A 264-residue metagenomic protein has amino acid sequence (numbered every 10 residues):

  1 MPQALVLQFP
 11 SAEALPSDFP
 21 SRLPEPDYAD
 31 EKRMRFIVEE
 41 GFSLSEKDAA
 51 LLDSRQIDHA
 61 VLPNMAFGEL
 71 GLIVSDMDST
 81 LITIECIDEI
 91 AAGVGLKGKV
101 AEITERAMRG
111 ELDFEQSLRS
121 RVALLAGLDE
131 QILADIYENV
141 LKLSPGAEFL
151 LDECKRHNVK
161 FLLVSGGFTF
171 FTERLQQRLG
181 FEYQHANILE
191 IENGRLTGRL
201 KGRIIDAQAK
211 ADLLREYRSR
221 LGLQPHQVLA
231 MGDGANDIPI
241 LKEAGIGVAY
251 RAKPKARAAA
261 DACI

Functional and structural regions predicted by a protein language model:
M1-S75: Non-catalytic pre-domain segments flanking phosphatase-related domains
M65-L112: Active-site neighborhood of HAD-like aspartate-dependent phosphohydrolases
L81-I84, K97, E111-E115, S144 (+2 more regions): Electropositive phosphate-/nucleotide-binding environments in soluble metabolic enzymes
C86, D113-E115, A123, E130-I132: Cytosolic catalytic headpiece of P-type ATPases
L96, G127, L189-I191: Short connector loops/turns at beta-strand edges and beta->alpha or beta->beta junctions
S120-L125, K142: Long, charge-rich alpha-helical interaction segments
I132-I264: C-terminal cap/substrate-recognition subdomain and adjoining C-terminal extension of metal-dependent phosphatase-like
